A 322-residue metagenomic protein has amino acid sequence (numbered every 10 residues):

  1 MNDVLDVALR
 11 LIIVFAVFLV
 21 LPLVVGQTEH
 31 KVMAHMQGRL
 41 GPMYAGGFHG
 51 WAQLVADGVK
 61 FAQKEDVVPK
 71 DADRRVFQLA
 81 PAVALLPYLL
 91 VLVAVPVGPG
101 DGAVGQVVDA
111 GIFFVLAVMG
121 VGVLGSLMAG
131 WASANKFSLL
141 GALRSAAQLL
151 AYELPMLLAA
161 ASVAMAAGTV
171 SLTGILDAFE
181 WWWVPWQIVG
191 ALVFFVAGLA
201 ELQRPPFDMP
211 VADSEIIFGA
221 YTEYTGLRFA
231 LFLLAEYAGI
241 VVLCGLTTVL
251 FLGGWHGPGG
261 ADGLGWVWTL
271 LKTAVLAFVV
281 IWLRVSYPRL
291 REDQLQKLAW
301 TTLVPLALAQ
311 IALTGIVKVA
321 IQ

Functional and structural regions predicted by a protein language model:
M1-Q322: Selective transmembrane helix interface/packing segments
